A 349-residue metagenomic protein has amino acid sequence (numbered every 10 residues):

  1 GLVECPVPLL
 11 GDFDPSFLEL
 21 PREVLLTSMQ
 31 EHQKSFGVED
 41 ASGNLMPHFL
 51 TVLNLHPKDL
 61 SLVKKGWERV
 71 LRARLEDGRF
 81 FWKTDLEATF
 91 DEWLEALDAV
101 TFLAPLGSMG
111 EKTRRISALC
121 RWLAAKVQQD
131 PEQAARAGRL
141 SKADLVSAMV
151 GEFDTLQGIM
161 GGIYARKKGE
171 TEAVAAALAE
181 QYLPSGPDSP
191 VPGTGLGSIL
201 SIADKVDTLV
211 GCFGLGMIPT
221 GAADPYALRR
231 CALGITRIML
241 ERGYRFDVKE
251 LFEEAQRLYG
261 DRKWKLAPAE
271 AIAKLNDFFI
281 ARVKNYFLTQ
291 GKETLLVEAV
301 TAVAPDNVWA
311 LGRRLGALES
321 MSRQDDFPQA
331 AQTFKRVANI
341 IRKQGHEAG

Functional and structural regions predicted by a protein language model:
G1-G349: Amphipathic alpha-helical "coupling" segments that flank catalytic cores
